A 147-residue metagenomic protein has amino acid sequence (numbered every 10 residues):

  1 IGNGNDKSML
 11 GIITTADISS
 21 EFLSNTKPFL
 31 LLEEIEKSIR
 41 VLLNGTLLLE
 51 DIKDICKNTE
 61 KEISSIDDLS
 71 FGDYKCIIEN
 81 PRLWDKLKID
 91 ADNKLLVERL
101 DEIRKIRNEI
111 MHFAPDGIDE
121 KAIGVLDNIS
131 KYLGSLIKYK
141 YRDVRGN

Functional and structural regions predicted by a protein language model:
G4-N147: Amphipathic alpha-helical interface elements
